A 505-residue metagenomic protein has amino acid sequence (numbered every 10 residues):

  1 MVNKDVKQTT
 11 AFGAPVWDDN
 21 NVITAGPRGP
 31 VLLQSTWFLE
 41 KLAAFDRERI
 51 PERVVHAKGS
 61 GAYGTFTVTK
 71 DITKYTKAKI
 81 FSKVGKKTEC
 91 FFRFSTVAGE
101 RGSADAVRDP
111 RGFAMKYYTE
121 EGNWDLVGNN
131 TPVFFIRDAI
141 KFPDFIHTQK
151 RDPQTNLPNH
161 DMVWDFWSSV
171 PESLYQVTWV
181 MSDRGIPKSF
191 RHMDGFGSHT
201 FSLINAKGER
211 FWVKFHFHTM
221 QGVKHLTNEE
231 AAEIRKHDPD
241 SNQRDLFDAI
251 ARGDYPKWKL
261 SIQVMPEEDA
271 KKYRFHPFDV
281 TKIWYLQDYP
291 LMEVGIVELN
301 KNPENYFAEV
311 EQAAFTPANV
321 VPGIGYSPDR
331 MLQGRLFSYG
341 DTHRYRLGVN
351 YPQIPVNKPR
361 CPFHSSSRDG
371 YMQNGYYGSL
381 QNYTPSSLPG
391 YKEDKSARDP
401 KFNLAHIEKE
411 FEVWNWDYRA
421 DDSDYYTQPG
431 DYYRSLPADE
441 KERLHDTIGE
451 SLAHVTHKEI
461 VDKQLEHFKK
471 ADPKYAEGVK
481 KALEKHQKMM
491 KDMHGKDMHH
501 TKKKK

Functional and structural regions predicted by a protein language model:
M1-K505: Active-site-adjacent core segments of small-molecule enzymes
